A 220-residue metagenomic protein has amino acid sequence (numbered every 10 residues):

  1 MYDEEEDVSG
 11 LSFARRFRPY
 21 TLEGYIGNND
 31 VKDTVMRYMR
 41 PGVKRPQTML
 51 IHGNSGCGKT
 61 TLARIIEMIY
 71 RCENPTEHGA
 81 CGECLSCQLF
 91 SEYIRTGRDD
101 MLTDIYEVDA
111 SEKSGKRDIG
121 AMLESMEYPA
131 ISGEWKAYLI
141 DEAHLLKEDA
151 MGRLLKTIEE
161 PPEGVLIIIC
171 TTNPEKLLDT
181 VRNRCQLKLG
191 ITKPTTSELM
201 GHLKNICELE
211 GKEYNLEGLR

Functional and structural regions predicted by a protein language model:
M1-R220: P-loop/Walker A NTP-binding region and its immediately flanking N-terminal helices in P-loop NTPase folds
